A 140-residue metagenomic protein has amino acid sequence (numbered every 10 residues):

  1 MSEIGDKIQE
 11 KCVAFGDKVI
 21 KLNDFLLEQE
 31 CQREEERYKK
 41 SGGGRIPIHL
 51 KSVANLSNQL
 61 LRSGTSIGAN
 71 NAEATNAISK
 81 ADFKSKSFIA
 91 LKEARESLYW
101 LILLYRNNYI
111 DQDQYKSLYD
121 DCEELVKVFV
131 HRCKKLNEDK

Functional and structural regions predicted by a protein language model:
M1-E73, A77-K140: Short, C-terminally biased terminal segments at protein or domain edges
